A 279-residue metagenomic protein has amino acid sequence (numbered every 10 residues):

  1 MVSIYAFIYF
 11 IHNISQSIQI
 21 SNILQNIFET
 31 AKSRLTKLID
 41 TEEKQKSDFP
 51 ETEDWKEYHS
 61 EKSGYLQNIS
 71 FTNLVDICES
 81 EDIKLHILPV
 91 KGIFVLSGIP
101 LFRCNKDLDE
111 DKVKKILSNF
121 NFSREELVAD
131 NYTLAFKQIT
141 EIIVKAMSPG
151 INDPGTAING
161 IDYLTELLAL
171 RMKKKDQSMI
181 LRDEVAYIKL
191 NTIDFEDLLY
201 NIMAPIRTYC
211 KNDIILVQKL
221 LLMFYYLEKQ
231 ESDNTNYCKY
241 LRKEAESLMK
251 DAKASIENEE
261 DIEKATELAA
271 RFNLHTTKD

Functional and structural regions predicted by a protein language model:
M1-D279: Well-ordered secondary-structure scaffolds
